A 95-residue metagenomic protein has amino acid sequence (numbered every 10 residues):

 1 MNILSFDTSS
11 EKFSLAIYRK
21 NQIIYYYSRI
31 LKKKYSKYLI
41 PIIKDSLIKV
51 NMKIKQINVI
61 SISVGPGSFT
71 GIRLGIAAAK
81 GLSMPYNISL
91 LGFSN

Functional and structural regions predicted by a protein language model:
M1-V64: N-terminal beta-alpha supersecondary unit
S10, S94-N95: Short beta->alpha linker loops
Y35, L74-G75, S94: Catalytic-loop motifs flanking and including active-site residues across diverse enzymes
V50-K55, M84-S94: Phosphate-handling active-site elements
V59-L90: DPxDG-like acidic metal-binding loop motif
